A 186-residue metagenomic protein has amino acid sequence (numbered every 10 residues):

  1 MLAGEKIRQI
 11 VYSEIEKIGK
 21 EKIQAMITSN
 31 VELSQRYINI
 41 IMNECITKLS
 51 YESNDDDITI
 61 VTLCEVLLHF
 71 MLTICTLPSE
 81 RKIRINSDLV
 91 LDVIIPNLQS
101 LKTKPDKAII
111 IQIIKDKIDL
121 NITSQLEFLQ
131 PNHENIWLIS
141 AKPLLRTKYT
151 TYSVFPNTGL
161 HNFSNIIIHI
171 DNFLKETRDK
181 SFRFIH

Functional and structural regions predicted by a protein language model:
M1-L63: Interdomain/boundary linker segments immediately adjacent to catalytic/signaling cores
E5, S50, N54, C75 (+1 more regions): Generic, low-specificity signal for short hydrophobic/alpha-helical stretches with a mild N-terminal bias, encompassing
E32-L33, D88-L89, I95: Short, structured coil/loop segments at alpha-helix boundaries
I40-M42, S53-I58, F70-I74, P96-L101: A broad, low-specificity signal for short, low-complexity segments enriched in glycine/proline and polar/charged
I58, H69-D92: A short acidic/basic microdomain associated with nuclease active sites
L72, L91-Q125: Conserved catalytic cores of phosphodiester-cleaving nucleases, focusing on short active-site segments
Q112-H186: Charged, structured surface patches that assemble and position nucleic-acid processing machinery
